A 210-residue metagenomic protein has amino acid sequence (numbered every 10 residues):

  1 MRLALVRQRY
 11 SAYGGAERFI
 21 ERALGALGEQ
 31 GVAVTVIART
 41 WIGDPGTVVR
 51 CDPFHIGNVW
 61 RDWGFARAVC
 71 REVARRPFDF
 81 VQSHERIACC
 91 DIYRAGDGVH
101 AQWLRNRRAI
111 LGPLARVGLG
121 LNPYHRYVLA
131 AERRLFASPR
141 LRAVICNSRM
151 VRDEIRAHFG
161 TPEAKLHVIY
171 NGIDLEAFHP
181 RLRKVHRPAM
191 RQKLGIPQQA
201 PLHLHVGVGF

Functional and structural regions predicted by a protein language model:
R7-Y13, A26-W60, E72, K165: N-terminal strand-loop element at the rim of the active site of nucleotide-sugar-dependent glycosyltransferases
S11, I173, G207-F210: Glycosyltransferase donor-binding loop in the core domain
H55-V81, C90, H125-R134: An amphipathic, basic-hydrophobic alpha-helix
S83-I87, A95-D97: Short His-centered aromatic/hydrophobic patch
L121-N147: Membrane-proximal helix-turn-helix segments that form the acceptor-binding/catalytic region of lipid-linked
M150, G172: Carbohydrate-associated surface elements
H179-I196: A short helix/loop element that forms part of the nucleotide-sugar donor recognition site in Leloir-type
P197-F210: Conserved donor-binding/catalytic core segment of Leloir-type glycosyltransferases
